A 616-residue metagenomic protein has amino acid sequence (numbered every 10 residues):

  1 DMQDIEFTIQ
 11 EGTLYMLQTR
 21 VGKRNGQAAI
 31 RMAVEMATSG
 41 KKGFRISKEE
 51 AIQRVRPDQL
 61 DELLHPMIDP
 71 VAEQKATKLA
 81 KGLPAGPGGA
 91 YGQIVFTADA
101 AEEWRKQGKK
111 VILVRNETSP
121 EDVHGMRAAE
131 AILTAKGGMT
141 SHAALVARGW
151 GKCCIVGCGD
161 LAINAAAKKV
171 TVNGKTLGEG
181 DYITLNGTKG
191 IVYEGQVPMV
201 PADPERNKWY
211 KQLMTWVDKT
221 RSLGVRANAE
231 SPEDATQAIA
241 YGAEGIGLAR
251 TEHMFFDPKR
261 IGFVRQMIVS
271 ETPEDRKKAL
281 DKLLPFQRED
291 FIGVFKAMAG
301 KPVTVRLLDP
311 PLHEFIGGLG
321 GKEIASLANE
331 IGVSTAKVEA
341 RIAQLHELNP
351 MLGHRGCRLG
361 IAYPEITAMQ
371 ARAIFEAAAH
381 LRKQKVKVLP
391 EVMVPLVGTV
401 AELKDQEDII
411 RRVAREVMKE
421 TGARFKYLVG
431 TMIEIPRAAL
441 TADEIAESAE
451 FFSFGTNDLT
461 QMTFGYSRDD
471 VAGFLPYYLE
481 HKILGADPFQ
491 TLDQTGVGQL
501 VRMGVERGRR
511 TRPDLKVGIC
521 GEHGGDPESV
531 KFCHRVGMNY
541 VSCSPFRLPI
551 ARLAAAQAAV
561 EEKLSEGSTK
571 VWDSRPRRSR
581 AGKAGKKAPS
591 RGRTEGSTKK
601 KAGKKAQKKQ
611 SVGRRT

Functional and structural regions predicted by a protein language model:
M2-K23: Conserved metal-phosphate-binding beta-hairpin within the catalytic cores of diverse ATP-dependent phosphoryl-transfer
E11, Y15-L17, P66-P70, T77 (+4 more regions): Acidic, glycine-rich flexible loop/linker segments
N25-R31, T38, E49, G157-D160 (+5 more regions): Catalytic or ion-translocation cores adjacent to nucleophile or general acid/base/metal-coordination motifs in diverse
A29-S39, G43-R54, D58, T176-P198: Conserved glycine-bearing catalytic or ligand-binding loops at nucleotide- and phosphate-handling centers of large
G43-Y91, T399-L428: Amphipathic alpha-helical
D58, G592, T616: Short polybasic linear motifs
P204-Q212, W216-W572: Conserved alpha/beta-domain cores
R580, A584-S590, T594-Q607, S611-V612: Low-complexity, polybasic segments enriched for Lys interleaved with small residues
